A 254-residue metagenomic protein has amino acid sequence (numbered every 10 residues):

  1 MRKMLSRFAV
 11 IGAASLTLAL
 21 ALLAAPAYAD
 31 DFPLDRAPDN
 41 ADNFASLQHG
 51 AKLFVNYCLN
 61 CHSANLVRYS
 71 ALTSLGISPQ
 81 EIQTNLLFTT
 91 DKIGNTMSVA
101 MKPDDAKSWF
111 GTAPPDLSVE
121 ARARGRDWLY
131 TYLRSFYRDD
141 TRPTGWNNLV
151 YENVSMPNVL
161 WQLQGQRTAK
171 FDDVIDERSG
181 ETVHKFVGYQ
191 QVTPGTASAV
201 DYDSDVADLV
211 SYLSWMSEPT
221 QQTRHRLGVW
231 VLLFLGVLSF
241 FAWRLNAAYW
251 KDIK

Functional and structural regions predicted by a protein language model:
M1-T17: Bacterial N-terminal signal peptides that target proteins for export
S15-A27: C-terminal segment of classical bacterial N-terminal signal peptides
Y28-K52, S63-S74, I82, S217-H225: Electrostatic cytochrome c docking/interface patches
A45, H49, L53, R124 (+3 more regions): Extracytoplasmic/secreted proteins, especially bacterial periplasmic and envelope-associated proteins
F54-N65, L209: The canonical Cys-X-X-Cys-His
I77-S179, V183-Y202: Electron-transfer interface patches adjacent to heme c in soluble/periplasmic c-type cytochromes and di-/multiheme
T193-W230: Short, aromatic-rich amphipathic segments at membrane interfaces that lie adjacent to a transmembrane helix or signal
R224-V229, L233-K254: Juxtamembrane interface at the cytosolic side of transmembrane helices
